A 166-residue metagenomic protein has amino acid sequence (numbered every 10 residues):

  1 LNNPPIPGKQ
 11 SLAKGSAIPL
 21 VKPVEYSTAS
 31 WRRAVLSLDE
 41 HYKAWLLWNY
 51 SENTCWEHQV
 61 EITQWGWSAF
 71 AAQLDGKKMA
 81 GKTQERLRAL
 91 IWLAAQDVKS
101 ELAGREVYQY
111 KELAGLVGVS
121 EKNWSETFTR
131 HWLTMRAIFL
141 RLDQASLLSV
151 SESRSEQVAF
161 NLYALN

Functional and structural regions predicted by a protein language model:
L1-K78, E106-N123, F128-N166: N-terminal interaction/assembly modules
W48, C55-W56, Q84-Y108: Short, amphipathic alpha-helical "recognition" segments used to contact nucleic acids or chromatin
